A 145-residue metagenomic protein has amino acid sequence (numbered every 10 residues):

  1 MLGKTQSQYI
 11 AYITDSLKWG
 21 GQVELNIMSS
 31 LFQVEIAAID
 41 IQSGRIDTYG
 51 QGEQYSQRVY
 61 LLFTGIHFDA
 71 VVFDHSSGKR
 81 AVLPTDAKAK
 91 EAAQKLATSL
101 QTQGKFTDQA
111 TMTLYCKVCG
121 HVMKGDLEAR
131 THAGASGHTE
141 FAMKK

Functional and structural regions predicted by a protein language model:
M1-G21, I27: Interface signal in eukaryotic adaptor modules for cytoskeleton, membrane trafficking, and small-GTPase signaling
M1-G3, V34-D40, F141-K144: Short loop-to-beta-strand transition segments
M1-Q8, I41-T48, T131-S136: Short amphipathic alpha-helical segments embedded in low-complexity Lys/Glu-rich regions
Y12, L31, H132: Residues that form generic nucleotide/phosphate-binding pockets
E24-T111, H121-E128: Deubiquitinase catalytic domains
T111-M112, G125-K145: C-terminal recognition-helix end and immediately following basic linker of small zinc-binding "finger" domains
K117-C119: Short Cys/His-rich metal-coordination motifs, predominantly Zn2+-binding knuckles/fingers
